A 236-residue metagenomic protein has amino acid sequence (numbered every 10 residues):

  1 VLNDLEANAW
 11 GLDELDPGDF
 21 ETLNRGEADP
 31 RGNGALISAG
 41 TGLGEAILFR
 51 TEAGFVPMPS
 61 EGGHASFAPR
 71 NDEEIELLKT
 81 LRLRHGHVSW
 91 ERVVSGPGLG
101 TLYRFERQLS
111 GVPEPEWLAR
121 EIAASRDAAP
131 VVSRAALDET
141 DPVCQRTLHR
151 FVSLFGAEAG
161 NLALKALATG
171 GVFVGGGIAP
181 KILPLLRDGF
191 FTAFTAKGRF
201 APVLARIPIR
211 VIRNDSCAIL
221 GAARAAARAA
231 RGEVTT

Functional and structural regions predicted by a protein language model:
V1-G100, R104-R107, A222-V234: Phosphate-binding/catalytic loop of phosphoryl-transfer enzymes
E76-T236: ATP-binding/phosphotransfer module of carbohydrate and carboxylate kinases, centering on a glycine-rich
